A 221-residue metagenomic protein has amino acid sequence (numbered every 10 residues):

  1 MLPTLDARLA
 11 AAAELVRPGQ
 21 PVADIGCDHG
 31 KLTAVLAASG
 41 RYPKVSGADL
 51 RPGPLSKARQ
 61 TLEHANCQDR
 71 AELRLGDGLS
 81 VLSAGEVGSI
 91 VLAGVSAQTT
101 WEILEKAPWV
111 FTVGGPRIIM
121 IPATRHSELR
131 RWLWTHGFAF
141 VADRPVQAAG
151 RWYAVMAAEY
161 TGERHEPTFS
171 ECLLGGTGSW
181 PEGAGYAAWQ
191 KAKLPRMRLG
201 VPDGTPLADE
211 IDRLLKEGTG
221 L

Functional and structural regions predicted by a protein language model:
M1-Q20, A34: S-adenosyl-L-methionine
L2-A7, S80-V81, E86, Q98-L221: Class I S-adenosyl-L-methionine
G19-D28: Conserved class I S-adenosyl-L-methionine
H29-Y42: Conserved SAM-binding loop of SAM-dependent methyltransferases across substrates and taxa, primarily the Class I
K44-D49: Conserved SAM-binding motif I beta-strand of class I
R51-G53: Conserved SAM/SAH-binding beta-strand->alpha-helix loop
S56-G85: S-adenosyl-L-methionine
E86-G94: Short SAM/SAH-binding signature in class I
